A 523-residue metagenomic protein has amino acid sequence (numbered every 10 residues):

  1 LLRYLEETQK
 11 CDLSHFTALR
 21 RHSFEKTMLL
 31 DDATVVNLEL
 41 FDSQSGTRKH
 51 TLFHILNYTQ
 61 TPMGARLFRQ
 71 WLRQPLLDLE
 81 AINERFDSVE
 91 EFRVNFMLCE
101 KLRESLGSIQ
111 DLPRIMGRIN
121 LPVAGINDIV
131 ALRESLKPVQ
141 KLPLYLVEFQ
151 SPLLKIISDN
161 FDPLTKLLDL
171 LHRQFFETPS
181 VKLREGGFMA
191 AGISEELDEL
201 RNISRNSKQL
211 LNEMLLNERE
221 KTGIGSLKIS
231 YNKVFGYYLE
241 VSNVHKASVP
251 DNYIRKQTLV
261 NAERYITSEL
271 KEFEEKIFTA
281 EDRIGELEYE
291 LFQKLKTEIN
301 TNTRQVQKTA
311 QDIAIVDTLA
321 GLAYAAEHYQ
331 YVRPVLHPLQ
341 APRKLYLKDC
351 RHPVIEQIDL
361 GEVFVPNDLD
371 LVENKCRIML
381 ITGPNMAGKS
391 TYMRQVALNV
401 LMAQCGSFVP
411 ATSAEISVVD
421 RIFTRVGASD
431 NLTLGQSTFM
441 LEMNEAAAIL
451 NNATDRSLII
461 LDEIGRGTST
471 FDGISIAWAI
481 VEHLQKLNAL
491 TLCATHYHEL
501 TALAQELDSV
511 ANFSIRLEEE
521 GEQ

Functional and structural regions predicted by a protein language model:
L1-E91, E100, E104-N120, A124-E213 (+2 more regions): Charged catalytic and DNA/RNA-contacting regions of genome-maintenance and nucleic-acid-processing enzymes
L1-L5, V94-N95, S207-I224, I299-T303: Phosphate-interacting basic helix/loop segments used at nucleotide- and nucleic-acid interfaces
E39-D42, L52-L56, L67-R73, L183-E196 (+5 more regions): Short hinge/gating elements
Y58-T61, S242-K271, L319-Q523: ATPase nucleotide-binding head domains, primarily ABC-like/P-loop NTPase cores
L121, G125, S135-P138, A191-G192 (+2 more regions): Charged, surface-exposed helical/loop "interaction arms" that form contiguous linear patches used for dimerization
L142-P143, L167-L168, Q174, Y237-Y253 (+1 more regions): Cytosolic, long alpha-helical scaffolding segments
F176, L259, E263-T297: Extended, charged coiled-coil "arm/hinge" scaffolds of SMC/Rad50-like chromosome-maintenance ATPases and other large
